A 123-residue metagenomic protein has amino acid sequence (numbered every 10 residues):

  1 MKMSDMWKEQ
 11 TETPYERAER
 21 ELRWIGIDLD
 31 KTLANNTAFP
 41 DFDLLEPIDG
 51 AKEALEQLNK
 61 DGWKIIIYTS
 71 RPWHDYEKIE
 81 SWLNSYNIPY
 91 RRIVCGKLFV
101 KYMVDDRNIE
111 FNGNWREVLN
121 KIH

Functional and structural regions predicted by a protein language model:
M1-H123: HAD-like aspartate-dependent phosphatase fold
